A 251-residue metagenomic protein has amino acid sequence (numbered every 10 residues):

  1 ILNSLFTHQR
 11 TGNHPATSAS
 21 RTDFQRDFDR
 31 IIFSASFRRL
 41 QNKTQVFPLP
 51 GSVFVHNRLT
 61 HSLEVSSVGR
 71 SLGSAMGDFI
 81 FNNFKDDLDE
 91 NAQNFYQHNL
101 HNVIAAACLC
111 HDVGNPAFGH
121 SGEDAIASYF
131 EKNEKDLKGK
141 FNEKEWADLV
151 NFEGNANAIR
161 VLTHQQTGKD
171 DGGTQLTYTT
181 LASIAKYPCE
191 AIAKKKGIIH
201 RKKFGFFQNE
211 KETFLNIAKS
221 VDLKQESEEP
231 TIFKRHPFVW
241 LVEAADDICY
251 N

Functional and structural regions predicted by a protein language model:
I1-S20, I32-K43, S52, L63 (+3 more regions): Sequence-structural signature of the catalytic-core scaffold of metal-dependent phosphohydrolases that act on
V55-H61: Membrane-entry segments of alpha-helical transmembrane domains in multi-pass membrane proteins
